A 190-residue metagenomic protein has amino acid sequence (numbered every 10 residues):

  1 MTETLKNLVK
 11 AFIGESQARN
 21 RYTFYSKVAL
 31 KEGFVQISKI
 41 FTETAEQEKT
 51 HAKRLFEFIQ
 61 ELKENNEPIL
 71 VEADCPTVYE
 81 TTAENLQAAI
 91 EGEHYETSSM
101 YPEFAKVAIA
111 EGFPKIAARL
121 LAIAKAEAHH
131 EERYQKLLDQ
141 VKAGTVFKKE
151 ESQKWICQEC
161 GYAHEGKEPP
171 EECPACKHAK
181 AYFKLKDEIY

Functional and structural regions predicted by a protein language model:
M1-Y190: Non-heme di-metal
